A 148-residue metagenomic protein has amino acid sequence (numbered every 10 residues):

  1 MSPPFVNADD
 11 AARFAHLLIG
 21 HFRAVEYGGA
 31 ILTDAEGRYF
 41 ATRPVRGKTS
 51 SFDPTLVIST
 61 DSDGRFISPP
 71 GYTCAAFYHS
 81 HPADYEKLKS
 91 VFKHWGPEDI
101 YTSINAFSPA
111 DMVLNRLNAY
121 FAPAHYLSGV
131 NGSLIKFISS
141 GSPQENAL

Functional and structural regions predicted by a protein language model:
M1-T73, L148: Glycine-rich short-loop/terminal segments
V57-L148: Active-site-proximal loop/helix of nucleotide/amide-processing enzymes and allied scaffolds
